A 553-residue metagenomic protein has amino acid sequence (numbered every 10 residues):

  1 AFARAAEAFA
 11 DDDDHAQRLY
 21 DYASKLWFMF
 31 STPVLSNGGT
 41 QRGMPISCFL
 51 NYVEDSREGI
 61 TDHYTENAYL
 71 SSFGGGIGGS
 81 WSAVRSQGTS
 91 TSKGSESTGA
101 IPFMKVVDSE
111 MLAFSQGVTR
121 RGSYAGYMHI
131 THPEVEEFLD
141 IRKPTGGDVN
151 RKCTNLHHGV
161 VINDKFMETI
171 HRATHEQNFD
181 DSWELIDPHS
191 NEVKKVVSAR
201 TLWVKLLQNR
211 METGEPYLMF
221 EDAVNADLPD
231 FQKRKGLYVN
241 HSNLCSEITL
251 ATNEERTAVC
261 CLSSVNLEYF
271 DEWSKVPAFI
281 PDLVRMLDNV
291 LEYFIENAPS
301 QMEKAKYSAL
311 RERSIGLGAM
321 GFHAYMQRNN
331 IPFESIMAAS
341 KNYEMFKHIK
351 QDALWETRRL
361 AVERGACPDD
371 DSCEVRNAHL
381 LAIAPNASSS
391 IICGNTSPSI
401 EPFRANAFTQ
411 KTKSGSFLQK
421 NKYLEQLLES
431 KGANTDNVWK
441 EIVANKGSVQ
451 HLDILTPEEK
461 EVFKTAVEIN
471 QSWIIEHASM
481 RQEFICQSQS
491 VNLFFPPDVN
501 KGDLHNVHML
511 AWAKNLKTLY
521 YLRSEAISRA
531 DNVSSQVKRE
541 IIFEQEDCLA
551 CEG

Functional and structural regions predicted by a protein language model:
A1, G43-M44, S80, S115-T131 (+6 more regions): Conserved alpha/beta enzyme-core scaffolds, especially Rossmann-like or related mixed alpha/beta domains that build
A1-S47, N51, N178-F179, W203-L207 (+5 more regions): Acidic/polar, glycine-rich intrinsically disordered N-terminal extensions of enzymes
D14-L19, G76-G79, V118-A125, L218-F220 (+6 more regions): Flexible, glycine/charged-enriched surface loops at secondary-structure junctions
H15, R42, S56-I60, S95 (+15 more regions): Secondary-structure capping and boundary motifs in well-ordered enzyme cores
Y20-W27, S31, S190, I280-K306 (+5 more regions): Internal maturation/activation junctions in enzymes
I46-L267, D271-E272, Q301-K306, T357 (+1 more regions): Active-site cavity-forming subdomains of large catalytic enzyme subunits
V239-A251, L291, I295-E296, L381-E540 (+1 more regions): Catalytic alpha/beta core of large soluble enzyme barrels
E254-L317, Q327, N437, A444-E468 (+1 more regions): Long, charged, mostly alpha-helical binding arms that flank functional sites
